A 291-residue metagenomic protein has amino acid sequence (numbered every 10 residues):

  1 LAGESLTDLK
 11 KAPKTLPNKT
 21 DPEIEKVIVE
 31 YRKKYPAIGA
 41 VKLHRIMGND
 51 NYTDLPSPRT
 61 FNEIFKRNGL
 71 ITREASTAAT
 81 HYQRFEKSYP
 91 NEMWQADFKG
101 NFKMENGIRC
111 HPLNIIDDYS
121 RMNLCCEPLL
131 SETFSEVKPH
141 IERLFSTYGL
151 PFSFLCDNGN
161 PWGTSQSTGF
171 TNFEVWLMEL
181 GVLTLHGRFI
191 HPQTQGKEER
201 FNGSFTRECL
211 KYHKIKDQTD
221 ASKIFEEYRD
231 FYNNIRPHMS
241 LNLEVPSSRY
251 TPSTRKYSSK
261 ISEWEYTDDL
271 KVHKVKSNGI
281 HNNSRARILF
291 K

Functional and structural regions predicted by a protein language model:
L1, P36, E226-N242: K/E-rich alpha-helical interaction surfaces of small helical-bundle regulatory domains
A2-A96, N101, T171, S247-R255: Basic, flexible linker segments flanking DNA-binding modules in nucleic acid-interacting mobile-element proteins
K42, A75, P151, L155 (+2 more regions): Short, polar/charged, Gly/Pro-enriched helix-capping and turn/loop motifs at alpha-helix termini and inter-helix linkers
T60, A78, N158, F189-H191 (+1 more regions): Residue-level "edge-of-site" marker
S88-Q95, G100-P112, D118-D220, I224-E226 (+1 more regions): RNase H-like DDE/DDD metal-dependent nuclease/strand-transfer catalytic core used by mobile genetic elements
N233-K291: C-terminal, beta-rich DNA-binding module of retroviral/retroelements integrases
